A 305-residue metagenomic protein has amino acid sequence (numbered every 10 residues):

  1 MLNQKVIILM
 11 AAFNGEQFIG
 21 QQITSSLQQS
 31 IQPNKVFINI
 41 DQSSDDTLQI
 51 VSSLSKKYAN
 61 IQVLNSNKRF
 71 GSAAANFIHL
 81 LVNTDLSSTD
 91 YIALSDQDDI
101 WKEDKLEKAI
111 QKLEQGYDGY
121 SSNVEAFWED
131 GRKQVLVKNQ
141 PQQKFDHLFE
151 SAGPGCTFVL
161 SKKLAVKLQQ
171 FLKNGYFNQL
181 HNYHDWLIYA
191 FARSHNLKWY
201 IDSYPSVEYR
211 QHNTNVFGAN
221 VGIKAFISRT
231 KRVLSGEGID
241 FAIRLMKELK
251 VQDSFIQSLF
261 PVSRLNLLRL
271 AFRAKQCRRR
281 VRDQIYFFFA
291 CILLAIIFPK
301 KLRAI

Functional and structural regions predicted by a protein language model:
Q4-M10, I19, S25-S26, N34-N39: Hydrophobic targeting segments
G15-Q29, I50: Short, well-formed alpha-helical segments that are part of the catalytic scaffolds of diverse glycosyltransferases
N34-S43, L64-S66: Short beta-strand/loop segment that forms part of the nucleotide-sugar
I40-I50, F70: A conserved acidic beta->alpha catalytic loop
N67-L86: Glycine-rich, basic loop-to-helix element that forms the pyrophosphate-binding segment of sugar-nucleotide handling
T89-I100: Short beta-strand-to-loop acidic/aromatic patch adjacent to the donor-nucleotide binding site
I100, D104-Q134: Conserved donor NDP-sugar-binding/catalytic core segment of glycosyltransferases
F145-F217: Conserved nucleotide-sugar donor-binding catalytic segment
